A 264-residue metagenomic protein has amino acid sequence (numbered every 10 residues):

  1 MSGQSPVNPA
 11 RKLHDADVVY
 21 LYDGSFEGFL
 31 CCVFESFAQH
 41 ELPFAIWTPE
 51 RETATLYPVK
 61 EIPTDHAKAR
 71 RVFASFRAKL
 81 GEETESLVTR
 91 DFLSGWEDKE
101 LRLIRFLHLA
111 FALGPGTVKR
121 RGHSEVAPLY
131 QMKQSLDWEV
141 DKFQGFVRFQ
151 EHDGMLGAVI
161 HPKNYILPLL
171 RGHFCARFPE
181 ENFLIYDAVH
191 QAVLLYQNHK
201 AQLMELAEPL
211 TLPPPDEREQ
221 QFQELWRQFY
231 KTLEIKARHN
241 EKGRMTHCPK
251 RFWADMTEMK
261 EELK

Functional and structural regions predicted by a protein language model:
S2-H66: N-terminal ordered "arm"
V18-S25, K60, S124, M155-I166 (+1 more regions): Conserved aromatic-histidine-acidic binding/catalytic patches
G28-Q39, R105-A112, G172-A176, E224-K231: Short, hydrophobic/amphipathic alpha-helical patches that form generic packing surfaces within helical domains
W47-D141: Charged, alpha-helical interface segments at or near domain boundaries
I62-V72, K200-L212: Acidic, Ser/Thr-rich peripheral helices and adjacent loops at domain boundaries
L87-D91, A188, R238-M245: Short coil/turn segments at secondary-structure boundaries
G116-L206: Internal, well-folded beta-alpha domain core
E180-N182, V193-N198, L210-K264: Long, compositionally biased intrinsically disordered terminal regions
